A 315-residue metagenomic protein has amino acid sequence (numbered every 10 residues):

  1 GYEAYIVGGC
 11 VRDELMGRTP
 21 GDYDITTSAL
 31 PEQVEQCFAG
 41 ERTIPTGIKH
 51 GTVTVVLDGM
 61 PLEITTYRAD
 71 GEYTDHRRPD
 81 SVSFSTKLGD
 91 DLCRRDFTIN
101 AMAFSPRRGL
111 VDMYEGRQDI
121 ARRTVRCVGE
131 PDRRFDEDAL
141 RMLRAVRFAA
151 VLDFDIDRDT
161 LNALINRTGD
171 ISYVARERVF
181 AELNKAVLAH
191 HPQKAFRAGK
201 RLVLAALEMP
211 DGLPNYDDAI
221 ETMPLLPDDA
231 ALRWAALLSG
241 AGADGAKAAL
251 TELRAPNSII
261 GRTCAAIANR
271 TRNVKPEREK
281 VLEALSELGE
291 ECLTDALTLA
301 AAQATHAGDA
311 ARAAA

Functional and structural regions predicted by a protein language model:
G1-A315: Catalytic cores of the polymerase beta-like nucleotidyltransferase superfamily and closely associated nucleotide
